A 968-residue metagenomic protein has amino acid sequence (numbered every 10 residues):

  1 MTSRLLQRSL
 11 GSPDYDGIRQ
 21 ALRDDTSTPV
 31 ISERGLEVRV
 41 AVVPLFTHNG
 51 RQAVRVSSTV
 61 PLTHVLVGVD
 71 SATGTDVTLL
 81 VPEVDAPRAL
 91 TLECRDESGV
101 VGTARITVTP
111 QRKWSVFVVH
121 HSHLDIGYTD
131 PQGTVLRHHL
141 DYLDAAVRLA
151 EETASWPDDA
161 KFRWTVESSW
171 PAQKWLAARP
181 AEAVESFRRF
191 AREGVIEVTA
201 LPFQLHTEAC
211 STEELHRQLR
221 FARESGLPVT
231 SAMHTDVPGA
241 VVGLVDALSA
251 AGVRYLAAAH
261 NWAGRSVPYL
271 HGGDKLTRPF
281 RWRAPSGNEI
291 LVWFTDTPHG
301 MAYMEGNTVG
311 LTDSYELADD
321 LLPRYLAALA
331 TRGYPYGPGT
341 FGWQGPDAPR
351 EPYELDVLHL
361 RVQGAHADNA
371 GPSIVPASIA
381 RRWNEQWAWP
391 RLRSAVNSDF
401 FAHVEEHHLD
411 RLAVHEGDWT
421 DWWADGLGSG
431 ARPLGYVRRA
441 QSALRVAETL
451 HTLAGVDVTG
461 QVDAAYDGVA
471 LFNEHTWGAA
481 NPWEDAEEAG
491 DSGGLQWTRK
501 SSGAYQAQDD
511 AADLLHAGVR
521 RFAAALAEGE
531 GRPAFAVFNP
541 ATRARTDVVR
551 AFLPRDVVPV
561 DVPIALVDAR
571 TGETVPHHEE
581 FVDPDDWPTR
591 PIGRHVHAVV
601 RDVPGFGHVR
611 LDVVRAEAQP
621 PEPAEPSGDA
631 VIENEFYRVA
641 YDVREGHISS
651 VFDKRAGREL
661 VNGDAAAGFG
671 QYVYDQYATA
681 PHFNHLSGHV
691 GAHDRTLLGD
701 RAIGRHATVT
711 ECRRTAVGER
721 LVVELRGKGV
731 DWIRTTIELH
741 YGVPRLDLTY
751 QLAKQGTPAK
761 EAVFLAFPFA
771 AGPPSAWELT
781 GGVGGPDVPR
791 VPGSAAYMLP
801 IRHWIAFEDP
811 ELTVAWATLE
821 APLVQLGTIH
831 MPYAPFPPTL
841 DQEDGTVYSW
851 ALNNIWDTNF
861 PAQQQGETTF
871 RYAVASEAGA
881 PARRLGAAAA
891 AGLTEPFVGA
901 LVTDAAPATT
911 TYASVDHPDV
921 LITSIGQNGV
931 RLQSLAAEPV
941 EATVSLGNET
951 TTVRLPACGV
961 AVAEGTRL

Functional and structural regions predicted by a protein language model:
M1-I126, G133, P956-G959, L968: Mature N-terminal, pre-catalytic/accessory segment of carbohydrate-active enzymes
R8-L22, S27-E33, L45, S115-F117 (+7 more regions): Active-site and substrate-binding clefts of carbohydrate-active enzymes
V60-L62, W114-K161, A640-G668: Conserved, compact domain cores that house catalytic/ligand-binding motifs in diverse enzymes and effector modules
R112-H121, H138-D144, R148-D159, K174-T230 (+4 more regions): Catalytic alpha-helical scaffold of carbohydrate-active enzymes acting on polysaccharides/glycoconjugates
S122-L140, E167-L176, T199-L215, L227-P238 (+3 more regions): The substrate-binding groove and active-site-proximal loops of carbohydrate-active enzymes, especially glycoside
A146-E151, A183-F190, T212-S225, L321-P352 (+1 more regions): Structured alpha-helical segments in the cores of large, soluble enzyme domains
S169-Q173, Q204-T207, V229-A240, W262-R265 (+7 more regions): Conserved short loop/turn motifs at secondary-structure junctions
L244-S249, A259-A263, L276-R278, F294 (+6 more regions): C-terminal (or distal) subdomains of carbohydrate-active enzymes
